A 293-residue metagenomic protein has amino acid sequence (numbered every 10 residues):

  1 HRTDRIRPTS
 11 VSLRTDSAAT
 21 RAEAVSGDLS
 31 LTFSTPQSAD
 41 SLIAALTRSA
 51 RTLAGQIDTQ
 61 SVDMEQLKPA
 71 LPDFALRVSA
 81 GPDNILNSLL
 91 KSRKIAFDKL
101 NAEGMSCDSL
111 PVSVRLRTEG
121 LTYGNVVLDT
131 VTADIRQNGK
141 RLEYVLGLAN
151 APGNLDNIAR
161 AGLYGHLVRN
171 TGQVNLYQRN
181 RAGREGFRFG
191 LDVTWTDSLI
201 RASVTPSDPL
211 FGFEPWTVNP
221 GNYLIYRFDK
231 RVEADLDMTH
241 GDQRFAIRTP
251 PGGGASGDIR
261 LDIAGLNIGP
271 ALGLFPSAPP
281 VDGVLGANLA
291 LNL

Functional and structural regions predicted by a protein language model:
H1-N288: Interface amphipathic segments
